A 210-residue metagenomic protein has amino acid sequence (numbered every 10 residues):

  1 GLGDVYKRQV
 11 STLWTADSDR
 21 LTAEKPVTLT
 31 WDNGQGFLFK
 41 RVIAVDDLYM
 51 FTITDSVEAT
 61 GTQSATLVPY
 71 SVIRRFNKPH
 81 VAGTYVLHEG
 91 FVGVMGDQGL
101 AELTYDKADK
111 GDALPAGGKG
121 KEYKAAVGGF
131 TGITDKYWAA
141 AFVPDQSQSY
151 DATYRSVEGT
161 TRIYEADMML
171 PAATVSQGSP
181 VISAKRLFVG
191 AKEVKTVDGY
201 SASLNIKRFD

Functional and structural regions predicted by a protein language model:
G1-R208: Soluble non-transmembrane domains of integral membrane proteins
